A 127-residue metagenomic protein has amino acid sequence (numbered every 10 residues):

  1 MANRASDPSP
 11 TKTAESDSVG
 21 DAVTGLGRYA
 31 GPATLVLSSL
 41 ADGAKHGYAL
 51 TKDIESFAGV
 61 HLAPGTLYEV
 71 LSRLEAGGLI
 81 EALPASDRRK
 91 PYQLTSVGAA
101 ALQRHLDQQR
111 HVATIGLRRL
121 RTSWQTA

Functional and structural regions predicted by a protein language model:
A2-G25: Short, Lys/Arg-enriched N-terminal segment that forms or immediately precedes the first helix of a structured domain
N3, D7, Q103-A127: Amphipathic alpha-helical dimerization/coiled-coil segments that flank or bridge DNA-binding/regulatory modules
V23-T66, S86: N-terminal helix-turn-helix DNA-binding core of bacterial DNA-binding proteins
G25-L26, L71, T126-A127: Short, contiguous hydrophobic alpha-helices characteristic of membrane insertion segments
Y68-E75: Short, hydrophobic-biased segments on the C-terminal half of alpha helices that form "recognition helices"
E75-D87, Q93: Beta-hairpin "wing" of winged helix-turn-helix
D87-L106: Basic, amphipathic "hinge/linker" alpha-helix immediately C-terminal to the N-terminal HTH DNA-binding motif
